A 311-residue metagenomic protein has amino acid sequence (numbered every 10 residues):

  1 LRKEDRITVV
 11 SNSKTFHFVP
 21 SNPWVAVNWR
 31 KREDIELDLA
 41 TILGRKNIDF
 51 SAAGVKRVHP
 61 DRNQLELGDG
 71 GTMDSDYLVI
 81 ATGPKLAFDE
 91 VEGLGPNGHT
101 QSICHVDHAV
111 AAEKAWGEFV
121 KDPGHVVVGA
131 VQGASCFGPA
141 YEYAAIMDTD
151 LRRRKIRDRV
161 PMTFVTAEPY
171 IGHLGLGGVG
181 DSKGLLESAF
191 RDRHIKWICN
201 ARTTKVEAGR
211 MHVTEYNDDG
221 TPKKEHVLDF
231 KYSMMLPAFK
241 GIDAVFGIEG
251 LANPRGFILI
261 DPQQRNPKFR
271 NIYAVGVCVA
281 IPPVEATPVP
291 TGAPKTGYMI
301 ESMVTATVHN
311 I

Functional and structural regions predicted by a protein language model:
L1-D49, Q132-G177: Beta1-alpha1 glycine-rich phosphate/pyrophosphate-binding loop at the start of Rossmann-like nucleotide-binding domains
I7-V9, L78, V126, M162 (+2 more regions): Hydrophobic/aromatic residues located in beta-strands of well-ordered beta-sheets within soluble catalytic
V19, D89-V91, G138, L174 (+2 more regions): Short glycine-/acidic-enriched loop or helix-start segments at secondary-structure transitions that form or flank
N22-V25, E92-P96, Y141-A144, G177-G180 (+2 more regions): Short, glycine/charged-enriched secondary-structure capping and boundary segments
R45, D49-V58, M73, T149-I260: A Rossmann-like FAD-binding core segment of flavoenzymes
N47-E142, I146-K155, K223, M234: FAD-binding core/adjacent interface of flavoenzyme oxidoreductases
L86-A87, G95-D122, D229-S302: FAD-site-proximal beta/loop scaffold in flavoenzymes
A306-I311: C-terminal, flexible cofactor-proximal segment of oxidoreductases
